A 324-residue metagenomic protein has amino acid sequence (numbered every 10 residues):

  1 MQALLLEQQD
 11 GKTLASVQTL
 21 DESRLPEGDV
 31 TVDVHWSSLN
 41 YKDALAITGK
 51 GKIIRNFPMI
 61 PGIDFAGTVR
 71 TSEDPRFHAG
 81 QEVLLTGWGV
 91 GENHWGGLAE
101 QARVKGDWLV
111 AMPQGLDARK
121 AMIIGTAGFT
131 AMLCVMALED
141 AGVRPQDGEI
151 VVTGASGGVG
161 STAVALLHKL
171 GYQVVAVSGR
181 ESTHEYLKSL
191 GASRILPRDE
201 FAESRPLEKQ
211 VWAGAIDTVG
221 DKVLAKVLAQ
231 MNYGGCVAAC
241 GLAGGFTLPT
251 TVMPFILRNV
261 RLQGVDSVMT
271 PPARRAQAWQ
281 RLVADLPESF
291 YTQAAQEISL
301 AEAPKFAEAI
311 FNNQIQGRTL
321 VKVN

Functional and structural regions predicted by a protein language model:
S23-S38, K50-V90: Glycine-rich beta-strand-centered segment in the early N-terminal region that forms part of a ligand/cofactor-binding
Q81-E82, Q101, E149, K169 (+1 more regions): Residue-level marker of beta-strand positions
T86-V151: NAD(P)H dinucleotide-binding glycine-rich loop of Rossmann-like/cofactor-binding domains, especially the beta1-alpha1
L98, G179-Y186, F246-V252: Short, glycine/polar-rich helix-capping loops at beta-to-alpha or helix-loop-helix junctions that flank or form
G128-F129, G154-S161, G220: Glycine-rich NAD(P) Rossmann-fold beta1-alpha1 loop
H168-V223, Q280: Adenosine-nucleotide cofactor-binding segment
K222-S289, V323-N324: Glycine-rich phosphate-binding loop and adjacent beta-alpha segment of Rossmann(oid) nucleotide-cofactor-binding
A273-N324: C-terminal hydrophobic helical "lid"/dimerization subdomain of Rossmann-like NAD(P)H-dependent oxidoreductases
